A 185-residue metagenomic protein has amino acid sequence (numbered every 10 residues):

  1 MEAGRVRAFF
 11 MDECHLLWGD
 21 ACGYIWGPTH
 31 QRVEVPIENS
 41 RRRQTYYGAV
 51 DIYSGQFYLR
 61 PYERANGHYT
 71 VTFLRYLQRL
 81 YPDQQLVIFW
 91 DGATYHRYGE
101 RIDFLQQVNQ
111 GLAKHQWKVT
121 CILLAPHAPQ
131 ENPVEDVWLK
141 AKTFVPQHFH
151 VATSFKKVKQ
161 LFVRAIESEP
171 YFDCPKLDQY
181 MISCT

Functional and structural regions predicted by a protein language model:
M1-T185: Short functional hotspots at interaction and active-site rims
